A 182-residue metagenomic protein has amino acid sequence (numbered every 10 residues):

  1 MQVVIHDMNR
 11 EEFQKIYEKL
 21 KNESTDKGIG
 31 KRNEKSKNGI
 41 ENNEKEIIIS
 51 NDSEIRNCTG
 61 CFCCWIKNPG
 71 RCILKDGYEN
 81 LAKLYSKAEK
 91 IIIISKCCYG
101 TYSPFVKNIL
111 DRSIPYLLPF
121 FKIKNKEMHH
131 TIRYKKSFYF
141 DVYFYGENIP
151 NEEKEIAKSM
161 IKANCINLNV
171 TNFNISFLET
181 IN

Functional and structural regions predicted by a protein language model:
M1-I91, Y99-N108, I114-P115: N-terminal beta1-alpha1-beta2 submodule of the flavodoxin-like/Rossmannoid cofactor-binding fold
I5-N9, Y145-N148, L178-E179: Structural motif
G77-N80, K126-H130: A generic local structural motif
S95: Glycine-rich, N-terminal phosphate-binding loop of Rossmann-like dinucleotide-binding domains
S113-M128: Short, acidic/small-residue loops that bind anionic groups at enzyme active sites
T131-F138: Short, conserved loop/helix-junction motifs that constitute active-site signature segments in enzyme catalytic cores
N148-N182: Glycine-rich phosphate/pyrophosphate-binding loop and the adjoining helix
